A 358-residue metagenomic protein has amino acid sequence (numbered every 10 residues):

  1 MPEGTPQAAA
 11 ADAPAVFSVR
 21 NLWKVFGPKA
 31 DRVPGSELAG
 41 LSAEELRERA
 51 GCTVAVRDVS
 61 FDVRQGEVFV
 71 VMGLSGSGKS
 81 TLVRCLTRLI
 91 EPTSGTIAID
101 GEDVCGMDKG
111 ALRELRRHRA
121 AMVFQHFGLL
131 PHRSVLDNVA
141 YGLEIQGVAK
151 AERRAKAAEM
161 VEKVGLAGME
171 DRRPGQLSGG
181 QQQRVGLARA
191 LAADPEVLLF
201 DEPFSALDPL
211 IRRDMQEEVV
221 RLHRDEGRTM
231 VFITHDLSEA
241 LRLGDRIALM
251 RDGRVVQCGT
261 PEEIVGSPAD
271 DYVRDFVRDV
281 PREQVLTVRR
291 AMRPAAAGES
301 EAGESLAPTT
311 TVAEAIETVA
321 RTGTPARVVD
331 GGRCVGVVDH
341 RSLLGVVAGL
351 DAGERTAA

Functional and structural regions predicted by a protein language model:
P34-E45, E102-D103, A140, E144 (+1 more regions): Conserved ABC ATPase "signature" region
T87: Helix-to-loop junction immediately C-terminal to a conserved catalytic motif
R173-L177, Q181: Conserved ABC ATPase signature
A192-E196: A short, proline-enriched helix->beta-strand linker immediately N-terminal to the Walker B motif in ABC-type P-loop
C258-G259, S267, V337: ABC ATPase "signature
E301-T324, V328-D330, V338-A358: The conserved cystathionine-beta-synthase
